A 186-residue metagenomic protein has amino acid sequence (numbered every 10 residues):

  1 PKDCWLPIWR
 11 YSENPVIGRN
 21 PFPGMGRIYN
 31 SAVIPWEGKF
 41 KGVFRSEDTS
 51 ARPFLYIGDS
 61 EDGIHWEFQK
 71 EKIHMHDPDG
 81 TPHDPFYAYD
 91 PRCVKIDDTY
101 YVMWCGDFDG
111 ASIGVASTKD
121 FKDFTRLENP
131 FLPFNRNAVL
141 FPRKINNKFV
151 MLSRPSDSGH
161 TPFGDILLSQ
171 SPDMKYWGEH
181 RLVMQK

Functional and structural regions predicted by a protein language model:
P1-F86, V94-V139, R143-K186: Beta-rich carbohydrate-recognition and catalytic domains
P91: Conserved GNAT-family N-acetyltransferase fold
